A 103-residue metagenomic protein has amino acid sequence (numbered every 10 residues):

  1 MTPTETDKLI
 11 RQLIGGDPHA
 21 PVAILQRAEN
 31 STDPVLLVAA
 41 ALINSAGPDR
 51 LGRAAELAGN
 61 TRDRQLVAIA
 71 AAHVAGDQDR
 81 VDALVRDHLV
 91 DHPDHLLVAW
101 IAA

Functional and structural regions predicted by a protein language model:
M1-T6, D17-P18, R27-L36, G59-V67 (+2 more regions): Generic helix N-cap/helix-start motif at coil->alpha-helix transitions
L9-L13, P21: Interfaces and regulatory segments of ATP-dependent nucleotide/adenylate/phosphodiester-chemistry enzymes
R11, A39-I43, V67-A75, H88: Residue-level signature for tetratricopeptide repeat
P34-P48: Short, charge-rich, low-complexity alpha-helical interaction segments
G47-R50, A54, V81: Single-residue signature of alpha-solenoid repeat helices
A54-L57, D87-H88: Canonical positions in the second alpha-helix
A75-A103: Amphipathic alpha-helical binding modules
